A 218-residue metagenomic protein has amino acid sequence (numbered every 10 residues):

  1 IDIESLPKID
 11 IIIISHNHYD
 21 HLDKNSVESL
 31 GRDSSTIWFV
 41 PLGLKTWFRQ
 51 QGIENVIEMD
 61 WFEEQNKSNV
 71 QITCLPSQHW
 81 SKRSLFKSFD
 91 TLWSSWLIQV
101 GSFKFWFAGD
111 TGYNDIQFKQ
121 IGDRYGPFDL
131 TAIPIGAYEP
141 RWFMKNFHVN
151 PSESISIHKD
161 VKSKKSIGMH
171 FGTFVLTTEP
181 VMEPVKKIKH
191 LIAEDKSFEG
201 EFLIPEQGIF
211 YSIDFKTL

Functional and structural regions predicted by a protein language model:
I1-P7, M59-G126, H190, Q207-L218: Core dinuclear metal-dependent hydrolase active-site scaffold
I1-V40, N55, G126-A132: Active-site metal-binding motif and surrounding structural segment of the metallo-beta-lactamase
I11, I37, G43-T46, G112-E206: Cap/insert and terminal regions of metallo-dependent hydrolase folds
H16, S26, L42, D60 (+4 more regions): Residues that line or immediately flank small-molecule/substrate-binding pockets and catalytic motifs
H18-Y19, L44-K45, E63: Alpha-helix capping/helix-boundary segments
K24-D33, L176-K186, F215: Metal-dependent catalytic neighborhoods of phosphoester/phosphodiester hydrolases
F48-D60: Helix-loop-beta element that forms the nucleotide-linked donor phosphate-binding surface in glycosyltransferases
